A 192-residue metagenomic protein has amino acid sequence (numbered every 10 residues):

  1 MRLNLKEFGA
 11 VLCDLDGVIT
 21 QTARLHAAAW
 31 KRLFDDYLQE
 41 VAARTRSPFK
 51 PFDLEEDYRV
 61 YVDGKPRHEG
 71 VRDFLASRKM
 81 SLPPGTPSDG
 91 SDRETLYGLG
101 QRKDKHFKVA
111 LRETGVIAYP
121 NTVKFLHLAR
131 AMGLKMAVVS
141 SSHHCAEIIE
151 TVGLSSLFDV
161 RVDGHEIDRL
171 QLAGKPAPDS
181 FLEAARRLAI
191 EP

Functional and structural regions predicted by a protein language model:
R2, L128, V152-G153: A general structural signal for stabilizing positions within well-ordered secondary structure
N4-P120, A131: N-terminal helical cap/lid subdomain that shapes the substrate entry/recognition surface in HAD-like hydrolases
L12-L15, L126, L154, L188: Generic leucine side-chain signal with a strong bias for well-ordered alpha-helical environments
K31, H127, L182: A cross-family signal for key residues in well-ordered alpha-helices that form functional helical elements
T122, S142: Short, flexible active-site-adjacent loop segments at beta-strand->alpha-helix junctions, enriched in small/polar
V123-A131, A185: Surface-exposed amphipathic alpha-helices with a cationic face
L134-K135, H143-P192: Substrate-recognition "cap/lid" segment bordering the active-site pocket of phosphatases
